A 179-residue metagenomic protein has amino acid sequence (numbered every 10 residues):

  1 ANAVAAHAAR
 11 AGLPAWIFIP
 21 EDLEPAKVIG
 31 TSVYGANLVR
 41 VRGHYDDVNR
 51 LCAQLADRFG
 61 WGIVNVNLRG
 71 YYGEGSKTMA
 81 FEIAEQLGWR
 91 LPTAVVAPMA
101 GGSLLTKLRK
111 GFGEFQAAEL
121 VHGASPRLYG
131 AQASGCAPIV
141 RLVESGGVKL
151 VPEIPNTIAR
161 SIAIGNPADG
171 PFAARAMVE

Functional and structural regions predicted by a protein language model:
N2, P25, Y71-Y72, S103-L105 (+2 more regions): Flexible loop/turn segments at secondary-structure boundaries
N2-L55, V140-E144: Active-site-proximal loop->helix
A8, T31, I83, V95-V96 (+3 more regions): Buried hydrophobic positions in well-ordered alpha/beta secondary-structure cores of metabolic enzymes
A11-A15, V33-A36, R58-W61, L68 (+2 more regions): Short coil/turn connectors at secondary-structure junctions
F18, A36-G43, N67-G70, V95 (+1 more regions): Flexible, glycine/proline-enriched loop segments at strand-loop-helix junctions that form or flank small-ligand binding
G43-W61, E114-E179: Active-site/ligand-binding loops adjacent to catalytic centers
D57-E119: Active-site/ligand-binding-proximal alpha/beta "capping" segment
